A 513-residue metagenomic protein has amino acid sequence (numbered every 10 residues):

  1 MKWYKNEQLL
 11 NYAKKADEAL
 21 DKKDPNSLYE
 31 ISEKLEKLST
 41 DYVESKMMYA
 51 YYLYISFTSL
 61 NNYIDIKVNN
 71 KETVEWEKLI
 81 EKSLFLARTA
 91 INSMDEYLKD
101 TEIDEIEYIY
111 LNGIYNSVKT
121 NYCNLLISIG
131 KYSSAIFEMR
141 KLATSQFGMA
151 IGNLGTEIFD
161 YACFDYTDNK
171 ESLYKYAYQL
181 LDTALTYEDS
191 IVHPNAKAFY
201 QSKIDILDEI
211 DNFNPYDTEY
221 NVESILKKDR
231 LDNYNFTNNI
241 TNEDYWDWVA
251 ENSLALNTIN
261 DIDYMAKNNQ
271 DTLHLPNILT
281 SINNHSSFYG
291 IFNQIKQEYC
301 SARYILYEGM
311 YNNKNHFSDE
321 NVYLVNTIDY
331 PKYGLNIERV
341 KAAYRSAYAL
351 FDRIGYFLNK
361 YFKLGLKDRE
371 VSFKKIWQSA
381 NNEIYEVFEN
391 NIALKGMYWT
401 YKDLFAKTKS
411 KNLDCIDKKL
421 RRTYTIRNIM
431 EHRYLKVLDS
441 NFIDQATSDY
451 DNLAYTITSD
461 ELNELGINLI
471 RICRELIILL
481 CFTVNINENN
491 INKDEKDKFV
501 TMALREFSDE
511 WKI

Functional and structural regions predicted by a protein language model:
K2-D21, E44-E72, D95, E107-L125 (+2 more regions): Amphipathic alpha-helical repeat scaffolds of TPR domains
K2-K15, D217-V340, K498-M502: Charged alpha-helical initiation segments
Y4, E44, E75, I103-I106 (+5 more regions): Structural signature of alpha-solenoid helical repeat scaffolds
L20-T40, T73-T101, L126-M139, E171-L181: Helix-turn-helix repeat elements of alpha-solenoid scaffolds
Y63-S83, C163-A177, D319-T327: Short coil/linker segments at helix-helix boundaries
E243-L279, N381-T447: Long, charged low-complexity segments
V325-T423, H432-R433: Short non-catalytic regulatory patches outside canonical folded cores
L420-I426, D444-I513: Amphipathic, Lys/Arg-enriched alpha-helical patches that create a basic surface for binding polyanionic ligands
